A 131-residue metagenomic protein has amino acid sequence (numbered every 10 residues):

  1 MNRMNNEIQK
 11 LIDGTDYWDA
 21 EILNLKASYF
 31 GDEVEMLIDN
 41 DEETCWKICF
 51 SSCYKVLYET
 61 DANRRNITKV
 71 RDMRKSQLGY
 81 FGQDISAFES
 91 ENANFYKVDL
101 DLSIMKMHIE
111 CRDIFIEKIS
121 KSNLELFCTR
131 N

Functional and structural regions predicted by a protein language model:
M1-N131: Surface-exposed, interaction-prone regions used to assemble/regulate multi-protein complexes
